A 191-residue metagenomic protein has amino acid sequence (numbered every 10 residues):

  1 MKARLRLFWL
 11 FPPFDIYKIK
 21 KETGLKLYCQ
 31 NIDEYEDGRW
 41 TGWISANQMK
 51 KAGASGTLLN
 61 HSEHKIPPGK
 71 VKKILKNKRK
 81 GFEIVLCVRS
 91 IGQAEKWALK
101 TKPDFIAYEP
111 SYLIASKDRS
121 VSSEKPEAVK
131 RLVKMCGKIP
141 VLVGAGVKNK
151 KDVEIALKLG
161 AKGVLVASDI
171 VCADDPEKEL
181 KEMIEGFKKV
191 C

Functional and structural regions predicted by a protein language model:
M1-I44, I84, G92-D104, V171-P176 (+1 more regions): Conserved N-terminal beta1-alpha1 strand-loop-helix module at the mouth
L7-F11, L27-Q30, T57-L59, I84-L86 (+3 more regions): Hydrophobic faces of well-ordered beta-strands that scaffold small-molecule active sites in alpha/beta enzyme cores
P12, M49, E109, A156 (+2 more regions): Conserved, mostly hydrophobic/aromatic
G24-N77: Glycine/small-residue-rich loop that forms an oxyanion/phosphate-binding "nest" at active or ligand-binding sites
Y35, T41, A54, P103-L132 (+2 more regions): Glycine/Thr-rich beta-alpha phosphate-binding loop at enzyme active sites
S55-P67, F105-R119, L159-L180: Glycine-rich phosphate-binding active-site loops on the catalytic face of alpha/beta enzymes
K73-K78, V121-S123, L157, S168-C191: C-terminal helical cap(s) of enzyme catalytic domains, especially alpha/beta-barrels
S90-K102, C136-G137, G146-V164: Catalytic cores of alpha/beta
